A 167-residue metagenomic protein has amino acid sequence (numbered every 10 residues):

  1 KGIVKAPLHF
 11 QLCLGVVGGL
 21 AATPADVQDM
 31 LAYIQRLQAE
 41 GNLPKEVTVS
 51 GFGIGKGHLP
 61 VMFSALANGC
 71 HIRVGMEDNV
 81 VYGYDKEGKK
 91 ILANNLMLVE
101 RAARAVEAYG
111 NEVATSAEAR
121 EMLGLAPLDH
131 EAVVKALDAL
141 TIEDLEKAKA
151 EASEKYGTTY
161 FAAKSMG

Functional and structural regions predicted by a protein language model:
K1-E77, A93-M97: Catalytic alpha/beta core domains of metabolic enzymes, predominantly
A32-A39, P60-G167: Structured C-terminal cap/extension of enzyme domains
